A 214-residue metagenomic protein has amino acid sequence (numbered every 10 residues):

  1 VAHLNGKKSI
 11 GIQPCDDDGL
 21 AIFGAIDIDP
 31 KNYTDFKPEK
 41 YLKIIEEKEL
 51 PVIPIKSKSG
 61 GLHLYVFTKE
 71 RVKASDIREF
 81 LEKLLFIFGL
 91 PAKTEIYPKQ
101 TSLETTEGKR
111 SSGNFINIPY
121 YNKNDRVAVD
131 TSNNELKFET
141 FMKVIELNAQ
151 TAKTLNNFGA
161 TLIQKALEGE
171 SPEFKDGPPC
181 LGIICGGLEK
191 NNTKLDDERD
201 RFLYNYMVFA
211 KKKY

Functional and structural regions predicted by a protein language model:
V1-G60, F67-K83, Y214: Signature for HUH/AEP ssDNA processing cores
H3-K7, L84, I145-N148, L188: Alpha-helix boundary/capping residues
G6-Q13, S57-G61, G89, S111-G113 (+3 more regions): Glycine-centered flexibility motif
I26, I118, M207: A residue-level signal for conserved active-site and pocket-lining positions in enzyme catalytic cores
K31, G61-L62, V66-I77, N114 (+4 more regions): Modules that initiate DNA replication and primer synthesis
L85-N124, I145-F158: Flexible helix-coil linker/hinge segments at domain or subdomain boundaries
